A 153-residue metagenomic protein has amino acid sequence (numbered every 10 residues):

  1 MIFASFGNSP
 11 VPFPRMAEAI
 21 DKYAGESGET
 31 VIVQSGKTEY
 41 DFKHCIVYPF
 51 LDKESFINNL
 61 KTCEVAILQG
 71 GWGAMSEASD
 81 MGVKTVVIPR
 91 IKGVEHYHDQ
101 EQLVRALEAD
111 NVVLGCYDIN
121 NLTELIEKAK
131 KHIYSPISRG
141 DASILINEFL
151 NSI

Functional and structural regions predicted by a protein language model:
M1-I153: Nucleotide-activated sugar donor-binding and catalytic core shared by glycosyltransferases and related lipid-linked
